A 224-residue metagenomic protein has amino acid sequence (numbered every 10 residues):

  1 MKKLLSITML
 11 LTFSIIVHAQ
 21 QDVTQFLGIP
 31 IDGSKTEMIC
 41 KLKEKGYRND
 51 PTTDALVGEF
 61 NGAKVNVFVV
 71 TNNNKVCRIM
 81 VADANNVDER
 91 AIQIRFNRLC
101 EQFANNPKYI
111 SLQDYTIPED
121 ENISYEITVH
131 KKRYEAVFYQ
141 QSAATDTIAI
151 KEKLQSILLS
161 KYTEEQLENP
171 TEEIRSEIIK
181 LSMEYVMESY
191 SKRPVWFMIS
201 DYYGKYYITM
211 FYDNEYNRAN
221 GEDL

Functional and structural regions predicted by a protein language model:
L4-V17: Sec-dependent N-terminal signal peptides
Q20-P51, N85-L224: Non-cytosolic coordination micro-motifs
T52-L56: Short, hydrophobic/aromatic-rich segments at coil-to-beta transitions
V57-V67, Y125-I127, A136-F138: Amphipathic, interaction-prone secondary-structure segments
E59-N105: Mid-chain, structured segments of secreted extracytoplasmic proteins
